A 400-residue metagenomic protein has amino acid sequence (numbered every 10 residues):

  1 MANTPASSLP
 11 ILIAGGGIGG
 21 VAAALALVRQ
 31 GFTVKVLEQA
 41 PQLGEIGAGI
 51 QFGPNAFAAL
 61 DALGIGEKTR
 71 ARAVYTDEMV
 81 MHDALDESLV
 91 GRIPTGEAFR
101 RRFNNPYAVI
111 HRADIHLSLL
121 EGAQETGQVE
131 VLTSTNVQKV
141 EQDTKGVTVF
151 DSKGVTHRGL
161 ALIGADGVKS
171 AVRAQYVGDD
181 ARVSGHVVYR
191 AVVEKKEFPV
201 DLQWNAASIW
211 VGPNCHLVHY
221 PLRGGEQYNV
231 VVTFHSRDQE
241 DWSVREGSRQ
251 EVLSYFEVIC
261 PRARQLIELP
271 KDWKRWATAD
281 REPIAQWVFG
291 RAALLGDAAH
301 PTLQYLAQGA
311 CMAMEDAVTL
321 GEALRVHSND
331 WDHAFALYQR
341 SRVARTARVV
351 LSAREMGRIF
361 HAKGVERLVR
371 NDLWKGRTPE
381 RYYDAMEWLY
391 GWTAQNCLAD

Functional and structural regions predicted by a protein language model:
A2-I11, V28, G53-Q175, D179-E194 (+2 more regions): Conserved N-terminal helical subregion
P10, T33, Q227: Residues at the starts of beta-strands that form the adenosine-phosphate
I13-P41, I163-G164, Y189, H219 (+2 more regions): Conserved mid-domain beta->alpha element of the FAD-binding
E67, K195-L202, Q239, R262 (+1 more regions): Short helix-loop capping/hinge motifs at secondary-structure junctions, enriched in acidic/polar residues
A71-V74, E130, E257-D272, W331-A336: Acidic/histidine metal-binding catalytic segments
V183-H186, L202-A206, Q227, P261-A277: A short coil-to-beta-strand element that immediately follows conserved catalytic motifs
N205-E240, R249, L253-E257, T278: Active-site substrate-recognition segment that forms the wall of the catalytic cavity or substrate channel
K375-D400: C-terminal auxiliary extensions adjacent to catalytic cores
